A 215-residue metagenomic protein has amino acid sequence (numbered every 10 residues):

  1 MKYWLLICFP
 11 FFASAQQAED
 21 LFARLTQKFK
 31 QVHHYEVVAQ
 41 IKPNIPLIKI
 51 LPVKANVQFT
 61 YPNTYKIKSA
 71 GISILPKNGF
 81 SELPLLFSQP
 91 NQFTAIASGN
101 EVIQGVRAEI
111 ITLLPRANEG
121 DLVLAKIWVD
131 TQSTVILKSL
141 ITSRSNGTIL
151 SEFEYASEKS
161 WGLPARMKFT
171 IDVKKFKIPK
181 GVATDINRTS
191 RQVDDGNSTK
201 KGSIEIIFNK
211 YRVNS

Functional and structural regions predicted by a protein language model:
M1-K2, L21: Terminal low-complexity, poorly structured segments
Y3-A13: Sec-dependent N-terminal signal peptides
Q16-A23, Q27-Q31, A39-I41, K49-L51 (+3 more regions): Flexible, processing/modification-adjacent segments and terminal tails in exported/periplasmic/extracellular proteins
N44-P46, K174: Sequence/structural signature of outer-membrane beta-barrel proteins
R107-S215: Gly/Pro-enriched, hydrophobic low-complexity segments that function as extracytoplasmic propeptides/linkers
